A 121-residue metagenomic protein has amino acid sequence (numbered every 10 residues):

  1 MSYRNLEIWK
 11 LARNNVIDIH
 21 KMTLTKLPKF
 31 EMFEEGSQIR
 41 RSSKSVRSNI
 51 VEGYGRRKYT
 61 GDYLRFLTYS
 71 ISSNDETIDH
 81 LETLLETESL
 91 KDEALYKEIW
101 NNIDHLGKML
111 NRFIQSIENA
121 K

Functional and structural regions predicted by a protein language model:
M1-K121: Amphipathic alpha-helical assembly/interaction segments
